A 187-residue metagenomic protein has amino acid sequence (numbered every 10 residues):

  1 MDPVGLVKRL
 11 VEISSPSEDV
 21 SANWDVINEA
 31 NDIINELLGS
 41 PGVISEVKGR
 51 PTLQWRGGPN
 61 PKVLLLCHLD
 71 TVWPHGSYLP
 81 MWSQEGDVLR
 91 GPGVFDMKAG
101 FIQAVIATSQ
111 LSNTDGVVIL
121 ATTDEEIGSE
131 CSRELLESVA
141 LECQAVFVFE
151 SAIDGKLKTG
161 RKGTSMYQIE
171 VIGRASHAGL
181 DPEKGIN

Functional and structural regions predicted by a protein language model:
M1-V94, N113: Acidic/His- and Gly-rich active-site-bordering loop/insert found across diverse amide/peptide-bond hydrolases
S14, L65-H68, A104, I119 (+2 more regions): Buried hydrophobic positions in well-ordered alpha/beta secondary-structure cores of metabolic enzymes
S15, L69, E125, S151 (+1 more regions): Active-site metal-binding loops of divalent metal-dependent hydrolases
V63-L65, F147, R174: Residue-level marker for buried hydrophobic side chains located in beta-strands that build the well-ordered beta-sheet
R90, A175-L180: Short small-residue beta-strand/loop micro-motif enriched in glycine and branched aliphatics
M97-M166: Acidic/histidine-rich catalytic neighborhood of metal-dependent amide-processing enzymes
S165-G173: Hydrophobic/proline-rich hinge and linker segments of small-molecule sensing/allosteric domains, predominantly
G179-N187: Acidic-enriched catalytic cores of C-N bond-cleaving enzymes acting on peptides and small amides
